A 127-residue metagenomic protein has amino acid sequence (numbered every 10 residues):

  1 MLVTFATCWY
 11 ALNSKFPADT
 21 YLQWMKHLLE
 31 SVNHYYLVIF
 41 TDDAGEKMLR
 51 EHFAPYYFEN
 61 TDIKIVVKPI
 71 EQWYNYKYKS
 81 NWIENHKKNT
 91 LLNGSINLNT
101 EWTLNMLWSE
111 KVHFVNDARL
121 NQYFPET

Functional and structural regions predicted by a protein language model:
M1-Q23: N-proximal low-complexity "stem/linker" segments adjacent to membrane-targeting elements
V3, Y35, T61-I63: A structural micro-motif
N13-K15, E46-L49, W73-Y76: Short catalytic/ligand-binding loop motif for oxyanion handling, primarily in non-cytosolic enzymes, centered on
K15-L28, K47, S109-H113: Well-ordered, non-membrane alpha-helical segments in soluble/globular domains
L22-Y36, H52-Y57: Short, acidic, metal-binding catalytic loop of nucleotide-sugar glycosyltransferases
V38-D43: Short internal beta-strands
A54-F124: Active-site-proximal specificity loops/subdomain of glycosyltransferases
T127: Short acidic catalytic loops
